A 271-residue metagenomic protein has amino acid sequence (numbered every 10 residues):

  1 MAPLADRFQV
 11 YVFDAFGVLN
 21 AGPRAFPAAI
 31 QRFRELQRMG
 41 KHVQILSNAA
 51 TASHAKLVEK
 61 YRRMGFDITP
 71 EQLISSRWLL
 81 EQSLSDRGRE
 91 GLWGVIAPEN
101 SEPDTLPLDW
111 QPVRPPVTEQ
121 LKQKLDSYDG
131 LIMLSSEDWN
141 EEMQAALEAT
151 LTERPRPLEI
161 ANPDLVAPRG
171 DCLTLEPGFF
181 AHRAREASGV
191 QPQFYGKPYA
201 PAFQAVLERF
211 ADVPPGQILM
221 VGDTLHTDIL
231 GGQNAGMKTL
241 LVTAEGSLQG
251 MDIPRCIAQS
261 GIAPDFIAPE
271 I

Functional and structural regions predicted by a protein language model:
M1-K41, A55-I74, W78-E81, S85-I271: Asp-based, Mg2+/Mn2+-dependent phosphohydrolase catalytic module
A49: Conserved phosphate/oxyanion-binding catalytic-loop motifs
A52: Conserved nucleotide-binding/hydrolysis micro-motifs of P-loop NTPases
